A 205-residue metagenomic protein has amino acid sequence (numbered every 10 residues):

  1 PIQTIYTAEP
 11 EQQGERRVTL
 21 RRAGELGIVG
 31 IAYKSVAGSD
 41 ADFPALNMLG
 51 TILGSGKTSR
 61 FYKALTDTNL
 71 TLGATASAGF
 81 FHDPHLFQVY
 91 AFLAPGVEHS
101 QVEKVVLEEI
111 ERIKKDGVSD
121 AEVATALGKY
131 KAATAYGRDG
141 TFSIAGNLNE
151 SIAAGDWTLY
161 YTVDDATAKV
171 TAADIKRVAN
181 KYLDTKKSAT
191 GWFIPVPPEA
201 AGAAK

Functional and structural regions predicted by a protein language model:
P1, L107-V118: A common structural junction motif
P1-D40, T51-E98, A121-A132, S143-G146 (+2 more regions): Non-catalytic beta-strand/loop surface segments
F43-P44: Zinc-dependent metallopeptidase catalytic helix centered on the HExxH motif and its immediate flanking segment
P84, G155-Y161: Acidic/histidine-rich, surface-exposed loop or edge segments in extracytoplasmic proteins
Y90-A94, E111-K115, L159-D164: Short beta-alpha connecting loops at secondary-structure transitions that line or flank enzyme active sites
S100, K104, A200-A203: Immediate N-terminus of the mature polypeptide
N149-D156, T167: C-terminal, helix-dominated tail/subdomain
